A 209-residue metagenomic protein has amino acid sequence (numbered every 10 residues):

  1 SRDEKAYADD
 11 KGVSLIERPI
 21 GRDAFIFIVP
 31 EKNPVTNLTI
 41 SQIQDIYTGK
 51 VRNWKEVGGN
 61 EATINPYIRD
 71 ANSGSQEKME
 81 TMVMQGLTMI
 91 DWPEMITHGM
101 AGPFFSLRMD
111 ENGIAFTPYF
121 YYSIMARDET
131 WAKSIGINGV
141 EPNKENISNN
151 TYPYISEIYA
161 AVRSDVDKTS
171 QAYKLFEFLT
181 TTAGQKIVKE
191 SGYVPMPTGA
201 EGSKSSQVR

Functional and structural regions predicted by a protein language model:
S1-R209: Exported/periplasmic ABC-transporter solute-binding proteins
